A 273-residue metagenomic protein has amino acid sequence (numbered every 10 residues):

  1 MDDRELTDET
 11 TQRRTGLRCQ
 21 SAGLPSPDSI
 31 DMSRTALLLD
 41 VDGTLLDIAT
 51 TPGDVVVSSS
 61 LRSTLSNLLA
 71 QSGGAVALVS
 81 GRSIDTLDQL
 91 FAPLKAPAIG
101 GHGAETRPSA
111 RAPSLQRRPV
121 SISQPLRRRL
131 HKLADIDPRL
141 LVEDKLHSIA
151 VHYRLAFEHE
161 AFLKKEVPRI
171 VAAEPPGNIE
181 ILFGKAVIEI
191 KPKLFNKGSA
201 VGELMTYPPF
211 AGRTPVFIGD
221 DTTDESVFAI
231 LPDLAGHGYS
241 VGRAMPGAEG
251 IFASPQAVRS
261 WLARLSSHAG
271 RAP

Functional and structural regions predicted by a protein language model:
D2-Q20, M32, S58, K193 (+1 more regions): Mg2+-dependent phosphoryl-transfer enzymes with acidic/Ser/Thr/Gly-rich catalytic loops
T15-S33, D85-F91: Short amphipathic alpha-helices and their capping/turn segments at secondary-structure boundaries
I30-T51: Asp-based phosphoryl-transfer active-site loop
T35-L37, D42, A75, A96 (+1 more regions): The start of beta-strands in P-loop NTPase/AAA+ ATPase cores
V56-K145: Active-site phosphate-binding/coordination module
R82-G101, H159-I179: Substrate-recognition/cap helix-loop segment adjacent to the acidic, metal-dependent catalytic center of Asp-based
G101, R107-R128, L182-G212: Substrate-recognition "cap/lid" segment bordering the active-site pocket of phosphatases
L140-F157, N178-K191: Charged, glycine-interspersed solvent-exposed loop segments at helix/strand-loop junctions that cap or gate access
